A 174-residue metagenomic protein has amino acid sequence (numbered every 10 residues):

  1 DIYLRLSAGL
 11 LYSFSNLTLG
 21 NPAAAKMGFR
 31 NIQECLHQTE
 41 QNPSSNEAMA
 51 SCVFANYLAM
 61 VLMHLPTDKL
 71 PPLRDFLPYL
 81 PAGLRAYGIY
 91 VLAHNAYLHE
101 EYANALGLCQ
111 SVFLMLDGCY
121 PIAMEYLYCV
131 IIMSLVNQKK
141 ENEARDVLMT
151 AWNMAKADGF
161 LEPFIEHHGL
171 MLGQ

Functional and structural regions predicted by a protein language model:
D1, G20-C35, A59-L73, Y97-S111 (+1 more regions): Helix-turn-helix repeat elements of alpha-solenoid scaffolds
D1-R5, N31-E47, P72-A86, S111-A123 (+1 more regions): Solenoid-like repeat scaffolds
L4-N21, A48-H64, A86-E100, Y126-N137 (+1 more regions): Tandem amphipathic alpha-helical repeat scaffolds
Y12-F14, F29, F54-Y57, F76 (+4 more regions): Phenylalanine-focused residue identity feature
A23, H94, A103-L106, K139-N142 (+1 more regions): Cytosolic nucleotide-utilizing catalytic cores of signal-transduction proteins
A23-G28, N46-E47, F164-H167: Juxtamembrane/interface motifs at transmembrane-helix termini
Q33, Q38-Q41, E101, Q110 (+2 more regions): Residue-identity detector for glutamine
G118-Q174: C-terminal non-catalytic interaction modules
